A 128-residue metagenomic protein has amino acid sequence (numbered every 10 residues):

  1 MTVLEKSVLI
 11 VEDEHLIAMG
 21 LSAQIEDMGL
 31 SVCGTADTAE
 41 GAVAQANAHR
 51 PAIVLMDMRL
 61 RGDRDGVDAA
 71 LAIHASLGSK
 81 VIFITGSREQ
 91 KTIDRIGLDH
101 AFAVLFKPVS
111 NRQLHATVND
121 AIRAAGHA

Functional and structural regions predicted by a protein language model:
E12: Conserved acidic carboxylate
H15-G34: Two-component/phosphorelay signaling modules centered on CheY-like receiver
S22, T35-I53: Acidic, metal-coordinating helix/loop segments flanking the phosphotransfer/catalytic sites of two-component signaling
T38, R64-D68: Acidic catalytic/metal-coordinating carboxylates
D57-M58: Active-site residues of response regulator receiver
V67-S79: Short amphipathic alpha-helix used as the core "switch/output" element in two-component signaling
I82, S87-F106, A116: Alpha4 helix (beta4-alpha4-beta5 surface) of REC/receiver domains from two-component response regulators
K91, V109-D120, G126: C-terminal output helix
